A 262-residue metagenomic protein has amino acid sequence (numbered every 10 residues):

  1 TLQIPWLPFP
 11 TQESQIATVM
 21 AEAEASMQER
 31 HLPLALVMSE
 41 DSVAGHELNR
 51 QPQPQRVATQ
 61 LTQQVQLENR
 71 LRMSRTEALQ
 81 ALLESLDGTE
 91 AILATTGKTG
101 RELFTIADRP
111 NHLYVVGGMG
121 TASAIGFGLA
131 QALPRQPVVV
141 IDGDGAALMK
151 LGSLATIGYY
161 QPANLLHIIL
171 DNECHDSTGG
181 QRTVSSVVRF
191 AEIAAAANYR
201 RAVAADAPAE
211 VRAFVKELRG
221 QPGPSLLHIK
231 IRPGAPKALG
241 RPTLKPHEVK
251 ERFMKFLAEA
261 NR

Functional and structural regions predicted by a protein language model:
T1, E102-E173: Thiamine diphosphate
T1-E47, N164-L166: N-terminal alpha/beta PP-like core and its mobile active-site loop of ThDP/TPP-dependent enzymes
L2-A25, Q181-E217: Conserved thiamine diphosphate
P10, A35-D41, L93-T95, I141-D142 (+2 more regions): Short beta-strand segments
S14-I16, V43-A44, A122, A146-L148 (+2 more regions): Short gly/pro/ser/thr-enriched loop/turn and capping motifs at secondary-structure boundaries
P33-E77, G88, R109, Q221-R262: Glycine/aspartate-rich loop-and-adjacent alpha/beta segment that forms the canonical ThDP
A91, T95-I106: Catalytic donor nucleotide-activated moiety binding site of glycosyltransferases and closely related
